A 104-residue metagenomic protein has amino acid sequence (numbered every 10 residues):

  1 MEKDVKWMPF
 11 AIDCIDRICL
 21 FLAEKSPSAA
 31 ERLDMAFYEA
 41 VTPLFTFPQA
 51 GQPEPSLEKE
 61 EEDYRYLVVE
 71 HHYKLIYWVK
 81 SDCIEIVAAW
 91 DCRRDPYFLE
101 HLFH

Functional and structural regions predicted by a protein language model:
M1-Y64, L99, F103-H104: Basic, Lys/Arg-enriched alpha-helical interface segments
V69-K74, W78-H104: Enriched for short, Lys/Arg-rich terminal
